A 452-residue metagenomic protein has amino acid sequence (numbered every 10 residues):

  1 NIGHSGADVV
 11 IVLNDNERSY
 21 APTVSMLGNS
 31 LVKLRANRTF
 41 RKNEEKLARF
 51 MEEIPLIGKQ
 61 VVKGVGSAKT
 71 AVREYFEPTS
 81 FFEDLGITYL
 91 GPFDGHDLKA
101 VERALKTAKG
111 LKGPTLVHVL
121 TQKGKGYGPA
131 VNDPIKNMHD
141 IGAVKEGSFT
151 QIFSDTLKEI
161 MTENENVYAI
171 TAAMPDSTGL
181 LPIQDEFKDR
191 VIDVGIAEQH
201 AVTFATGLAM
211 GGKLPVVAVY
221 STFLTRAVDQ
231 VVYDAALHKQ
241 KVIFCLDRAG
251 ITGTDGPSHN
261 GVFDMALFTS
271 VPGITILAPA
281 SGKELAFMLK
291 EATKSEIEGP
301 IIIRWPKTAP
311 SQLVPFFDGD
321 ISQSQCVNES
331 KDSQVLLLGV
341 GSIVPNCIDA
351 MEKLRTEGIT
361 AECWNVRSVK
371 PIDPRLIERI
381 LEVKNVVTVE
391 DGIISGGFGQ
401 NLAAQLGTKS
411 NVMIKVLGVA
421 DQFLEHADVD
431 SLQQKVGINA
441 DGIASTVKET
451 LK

Functional and structural regions predicted by a protein language model:
N1, G179, V191, E198-A218 (+2 more regions): Extended, hydrophobic alpha-helical segments in both membrane/secreted and soluble proteins
H4-N137, G142-E186, D193, Q199-T203 (+4 more regions): Thiamine diphosphate
F93, I276-P279: Short acidic-hydrophobic, aromatic-tinged amphipathic segments that line or gate anion-handling sites
A104, Q230, M288-L289, R375: Short beta-alpha junctions and helix-cap segments that line functional grooves
A278-E296: Conserved glycine-bearing catalytic or ligand-binding loops at nucleotide- and phosphate-handling centers of large
